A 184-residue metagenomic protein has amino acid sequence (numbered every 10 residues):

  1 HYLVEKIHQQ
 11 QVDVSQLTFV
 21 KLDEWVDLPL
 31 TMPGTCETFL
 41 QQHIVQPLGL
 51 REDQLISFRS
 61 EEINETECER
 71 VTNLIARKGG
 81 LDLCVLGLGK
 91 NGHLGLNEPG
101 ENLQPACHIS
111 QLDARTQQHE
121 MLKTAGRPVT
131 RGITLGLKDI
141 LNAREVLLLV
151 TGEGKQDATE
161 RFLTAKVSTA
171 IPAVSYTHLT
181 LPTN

Functional and structural regions predicted by a protein language model:
H1-Q9: Glycine-rich N-terminal segment of FAD-binding domains in flavoprotein oxidoreductases, spanning the beta-loop-helix
Q10-S15, I140-A143, Y176: Short, conserved loop/helix-junction motifs that constitute active-site signature segments in enzyme catalytic cores
D13-V85: Ligand-binding beta-strand-loop-alpha-helix segment within the catalytic cores of soluble metabolic enzymes
W25, L88-H93, P99, E153-G154: Short glycine-rich anion-binding loops that position phosphate/pyrophosphate groups of nucleotides and phosphorylated
V85-G87, P128-R161: Glycine-rich anion-binding loop/nest that anchors nucleotide
N91, G95-L137: Class I SAM-dependent methyltransferase SAM-binding "motif I" and its flanking Rossmann-like core
G154, T159-A170, V174-Y176: A hydrophobic, small-residue-rich beta->alpha segment in the mid-to-C-terminal subdomain of diverse proteins
T177-T183: Conserved small/polar residues in nucleotide/adenosyl-binding loops
